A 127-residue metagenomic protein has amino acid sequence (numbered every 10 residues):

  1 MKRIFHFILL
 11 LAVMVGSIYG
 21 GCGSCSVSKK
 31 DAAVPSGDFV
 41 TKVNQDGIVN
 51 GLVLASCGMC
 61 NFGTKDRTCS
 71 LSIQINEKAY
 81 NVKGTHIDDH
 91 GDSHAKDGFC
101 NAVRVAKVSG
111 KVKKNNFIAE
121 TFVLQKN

Functional and structural regions predicted by a protein language model:
M1-F7: Positively charged n-region of N-terminal signal peptides that target proteins for export
I8-S17: Bacterial N-terminal signal peptides
Y19-K29: Cleaved targeting-peptide boundary
K29-I48: Short boundary/loop segments of OB/S1/cold-shock single-stranded nucleic-acid-binding domains
V43-S70: Structural detector for short beta-strands of small beta-barrel domains
D66-G84: OB-fold (S1/OB) nucleic-acid-binding surfaces
G91-K107: Short nucleic-acid-contacting surface segments enriched for D/E, G, S/T with interspersed K/R
K113-N127: OB-fold/S1-family single-stranded nucleic acid-binding modules
